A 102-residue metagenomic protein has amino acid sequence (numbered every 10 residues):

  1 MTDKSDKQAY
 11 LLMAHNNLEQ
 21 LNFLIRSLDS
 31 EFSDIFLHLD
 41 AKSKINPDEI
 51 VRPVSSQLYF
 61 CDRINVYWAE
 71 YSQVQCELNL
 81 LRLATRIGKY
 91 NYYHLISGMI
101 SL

Functional and structural regions predicted by a protein language model:
M1, S5, N22, D34-F36 (+3 more regions): Topology signature of small-to-medium multi-pass alpha-helical membrane proteins
M1-E19: N-proximal low-complexity "stem/linker" segments adjacent to membrane-targeting elements
S5-K7, F32, Y90: A general structural motif
Y10-L12, L37, L95: Structural beta-sheet core signal
N17-D29: Short, well-formed alpha-helical segments that are part of the catalytic scaffolds of diverse glycosyltransferases
S27-D62: Acidic donor-binding segment of Leloir-type glycosyltransferases
V51-N91, L95-I96: Active-site-proximal specificity loops/subdomain of glycosyltransferases
I100-S101: Acidic metal-phosphate-binding loop of nucleotide-sugar-dependent transferases
